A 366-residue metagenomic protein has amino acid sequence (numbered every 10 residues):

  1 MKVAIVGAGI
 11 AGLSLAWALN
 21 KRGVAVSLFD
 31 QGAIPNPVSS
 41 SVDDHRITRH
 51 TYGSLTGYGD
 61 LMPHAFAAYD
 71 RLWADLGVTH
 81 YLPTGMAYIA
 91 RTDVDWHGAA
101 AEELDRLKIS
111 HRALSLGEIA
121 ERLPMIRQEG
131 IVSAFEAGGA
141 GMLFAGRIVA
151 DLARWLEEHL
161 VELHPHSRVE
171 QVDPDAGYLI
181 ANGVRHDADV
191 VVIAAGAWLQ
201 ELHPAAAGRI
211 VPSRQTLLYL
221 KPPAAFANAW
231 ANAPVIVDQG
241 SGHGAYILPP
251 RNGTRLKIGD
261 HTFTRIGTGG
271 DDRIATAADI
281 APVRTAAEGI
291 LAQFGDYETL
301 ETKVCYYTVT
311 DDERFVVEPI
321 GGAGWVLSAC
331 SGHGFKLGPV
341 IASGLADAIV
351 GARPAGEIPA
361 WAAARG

Functional and structural regions predicted by a protein language model:
M1, A181-V190: Core beta-strand elements of the Rossmann-like FAD/NAD(P) dinucleotide-binding domain in flavoenzyme oxidoreductases
K2-L28: N-terminal Rossmann-like FAD-binding beta1-loop-alpha1 element of flavoenzymes
V6, H186-W198, A342: Short hydrophobic core segments
W17-K21, T79-Y81, A197-G322: Active-site substrate-recognition segment that forms the wall of the catalytic cavity or substrate channel
K21-S41: Glycine-rich FAD pyrophosphate-binding loop
D44-R122, G244-A245: Dinucleotide-binding Rossmann-like beta1-alpha1 core, especially the glycine-rich loop that anchors the ADP
R91-H159, H164-P165, Q171-V172, V309: Flavin (FAD/FMN) cofactor-binding and adjacent substrate-gating region of FAD-dependent oxidoreductase domains
G289-G366: C-terminal catalytic lobe of FAD-dependent flavoproteins
